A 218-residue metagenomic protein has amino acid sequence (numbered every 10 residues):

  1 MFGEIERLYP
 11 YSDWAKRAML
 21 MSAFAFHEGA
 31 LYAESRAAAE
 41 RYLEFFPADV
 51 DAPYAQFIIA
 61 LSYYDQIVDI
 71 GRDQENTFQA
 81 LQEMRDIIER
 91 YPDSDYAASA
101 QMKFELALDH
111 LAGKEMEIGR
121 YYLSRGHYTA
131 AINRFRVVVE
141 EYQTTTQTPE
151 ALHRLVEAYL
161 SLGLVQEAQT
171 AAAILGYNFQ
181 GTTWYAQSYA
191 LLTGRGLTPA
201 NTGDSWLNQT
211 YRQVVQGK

Functional and structural regions predicted by a protein language model:
M1-K218: Acidic, polar-rich low-complexity tracts and alpha-helical solenoid repeat scaffolds
